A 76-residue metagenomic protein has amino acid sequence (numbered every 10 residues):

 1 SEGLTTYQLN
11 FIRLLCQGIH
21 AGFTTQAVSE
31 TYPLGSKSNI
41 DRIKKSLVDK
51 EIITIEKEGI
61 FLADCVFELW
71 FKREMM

Functional and structural regions predicted by a protein language model:
S1-G35: Winged-helix-like regulatory helical subdomains adjacent to P-loop NTPase cores
G22-F23, S38-I40, K72: Extended hydrophobic-aromatic, low-complexity segments
Y32-K50: Short amphipathic alpha-helical interaction segments
V48-E58: A short, conserved structural fragment
E56-F61, C65-V66: Short, Lys/Arg-rich nucleic-acid/phosphate-binding segment
V66-M76: Short, amphipathic alpha-helical interaction segments positioned at domain boundaries
